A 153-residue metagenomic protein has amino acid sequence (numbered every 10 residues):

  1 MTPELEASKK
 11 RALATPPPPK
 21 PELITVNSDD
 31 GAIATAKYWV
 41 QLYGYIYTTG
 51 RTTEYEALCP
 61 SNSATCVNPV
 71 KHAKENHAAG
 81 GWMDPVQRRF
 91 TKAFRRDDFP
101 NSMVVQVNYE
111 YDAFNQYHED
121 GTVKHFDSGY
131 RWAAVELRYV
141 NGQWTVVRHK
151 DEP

Functional and structural regions predicted by a protein language model:
M1-P3: Extracellular mucin-like PTS domains
L5-A7: Short, flexible loop/turn motifs enriched in small residues
K9-G80: Core segments of small alpha/beta cavity-forming domains
G50, R88-K92, V146: Generic structural motif
Y55-E56, P85, V147: Short, hydrophobic secondary-structure boundary micro-motifs
A73, R88-K92, W132: Short structured motifs
A78-R96: A short, amphipathic edge element
D97-P153: Exposed beta-sheet edge and beta->alpha loop/turn motif
